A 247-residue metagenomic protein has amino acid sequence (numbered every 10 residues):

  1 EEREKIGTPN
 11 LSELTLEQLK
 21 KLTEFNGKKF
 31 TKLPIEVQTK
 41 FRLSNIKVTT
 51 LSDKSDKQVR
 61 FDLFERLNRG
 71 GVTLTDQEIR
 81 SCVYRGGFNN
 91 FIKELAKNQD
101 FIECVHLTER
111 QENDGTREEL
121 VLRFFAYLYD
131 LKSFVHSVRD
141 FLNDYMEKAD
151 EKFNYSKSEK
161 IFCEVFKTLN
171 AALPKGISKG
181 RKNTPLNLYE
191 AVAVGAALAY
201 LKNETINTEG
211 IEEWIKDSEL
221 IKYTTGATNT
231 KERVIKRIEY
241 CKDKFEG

Functional and structural regions predicted by a protein language model:
E1-R139, L220-T228, E246: Basic- and aromatic-enriched surface patches that contact anionic nucleotides/nucleic acids
D56, D114, Y155-F162, R181-Y189 (+2 more regions): Short amphipathic alpha-helix initiation/capping segments at coil-to-helix junctions
E78-C82, F134-D150, N203-L220: Short alpha-helical "patches" and their helix-cap loops
F91-I92, E147-F153, V194, S218-T224: Eukaryote-specific, cytoplasm-facing alpha-helical/coiled-coil scaffolding segments in long proteins
F134-I177, R181, L188: Small-residue-rich helix-loop
F166-L220: C-terminal hydrophobic structural anchor segments that stabilize assembly/packing rather than catalytic chemistry
G210-G247: Acidic, carboxylate-rich catalytic segments that either coordinate divalent cations
